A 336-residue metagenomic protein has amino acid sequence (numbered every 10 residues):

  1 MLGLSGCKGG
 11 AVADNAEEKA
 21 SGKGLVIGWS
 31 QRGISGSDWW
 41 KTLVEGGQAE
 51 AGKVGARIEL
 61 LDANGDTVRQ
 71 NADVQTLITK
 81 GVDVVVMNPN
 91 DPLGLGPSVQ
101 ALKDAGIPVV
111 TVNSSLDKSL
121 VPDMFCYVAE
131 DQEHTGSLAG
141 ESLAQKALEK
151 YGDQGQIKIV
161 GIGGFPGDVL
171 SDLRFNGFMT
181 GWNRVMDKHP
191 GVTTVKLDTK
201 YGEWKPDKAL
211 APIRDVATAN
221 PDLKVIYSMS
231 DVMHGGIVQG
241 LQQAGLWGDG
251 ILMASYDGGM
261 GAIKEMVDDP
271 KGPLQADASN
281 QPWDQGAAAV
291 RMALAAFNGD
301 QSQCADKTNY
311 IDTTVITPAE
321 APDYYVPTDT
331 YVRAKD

Functional and structural regions predicted by a protein language model:
M1-S5: Sec-dependent bacterial lipoprotein signal peptides
G6-D336: A residue-level marker of the well-folded mature domains of exported/periplasmic proteins
